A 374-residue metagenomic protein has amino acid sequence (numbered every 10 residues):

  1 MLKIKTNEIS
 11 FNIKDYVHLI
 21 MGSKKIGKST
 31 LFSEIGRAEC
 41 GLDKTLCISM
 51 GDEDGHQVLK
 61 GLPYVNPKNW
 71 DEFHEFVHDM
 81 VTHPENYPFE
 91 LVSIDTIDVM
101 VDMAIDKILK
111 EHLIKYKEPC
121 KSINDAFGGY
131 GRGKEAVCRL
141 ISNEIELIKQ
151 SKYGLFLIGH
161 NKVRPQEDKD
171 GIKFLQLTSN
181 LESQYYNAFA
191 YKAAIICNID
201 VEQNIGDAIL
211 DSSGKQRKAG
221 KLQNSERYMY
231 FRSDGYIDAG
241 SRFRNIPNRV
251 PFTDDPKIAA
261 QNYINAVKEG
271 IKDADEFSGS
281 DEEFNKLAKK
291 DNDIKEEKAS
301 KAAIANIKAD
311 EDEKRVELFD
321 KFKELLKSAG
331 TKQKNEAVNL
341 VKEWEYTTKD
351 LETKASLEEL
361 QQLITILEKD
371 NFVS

Functional and structural regions predicted by a protein language model:
L2, T6-G22, I26-G27, L46 (+3 more regions): Interfaces that engage single-stranded nucleic acids at replication/repair/recombination sites
L2-K3, N7-I94, D98-M103: Conserved P-loop
T45, L155, I196-N198: Short, well-ordered beta-strand core segments
I48-M50, I158, I199: Generic beta-sheet signal
G51-G55, I97-V99, N161-P165, E202-I205 (+1 more regions): Conserved nucleotide-binding/hydrolysis micro-motifs of P-loop NTPases
Y87, S151, Y191: Structured loop/turn residues at beta-strand edges in well-structured enzyme cores
D98-Q184: P-loop NTPase motor core
E167-A303: Conserved GTP-binding G-domain of TRAFAC-class P-loop NTPases and closely related GTPase folds
